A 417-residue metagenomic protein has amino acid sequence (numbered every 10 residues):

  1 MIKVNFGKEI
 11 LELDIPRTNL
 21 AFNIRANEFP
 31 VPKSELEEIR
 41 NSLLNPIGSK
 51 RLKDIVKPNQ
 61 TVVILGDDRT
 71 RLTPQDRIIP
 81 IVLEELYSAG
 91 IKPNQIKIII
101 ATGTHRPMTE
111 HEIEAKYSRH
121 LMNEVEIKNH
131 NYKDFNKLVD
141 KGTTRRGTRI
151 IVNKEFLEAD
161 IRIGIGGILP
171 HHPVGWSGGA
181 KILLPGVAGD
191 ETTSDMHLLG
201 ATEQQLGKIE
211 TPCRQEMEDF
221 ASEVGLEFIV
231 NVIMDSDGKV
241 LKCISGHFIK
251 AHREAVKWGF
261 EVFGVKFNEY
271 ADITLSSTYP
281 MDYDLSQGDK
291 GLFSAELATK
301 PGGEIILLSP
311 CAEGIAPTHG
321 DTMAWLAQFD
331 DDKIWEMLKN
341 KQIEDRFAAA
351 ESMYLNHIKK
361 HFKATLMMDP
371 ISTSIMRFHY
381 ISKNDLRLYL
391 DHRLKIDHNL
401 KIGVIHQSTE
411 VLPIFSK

Functional and structural regions predicted by a protein language model:
M1-S42: N-terminal amphipathic/basic leader segments beginning at the initiator methionine
I47-V63, S88-N94, V265-D272, T299-K300 (+1 more regions): Glycine-rich phosphate/diphosphate-binding loops that line cofactor/substrate pockets in enzymes
T61-L72, K97-G103, T274-S277: Short glycine-rich or small-residue beta-strand-to-loop segments that form or flank ligand, phosphate, metal/Fe-S
R71-I91, G288-T299: Histidine-anchored nucleotide/phosphate-binding helix
Y87, D289-K417: C-terminal non-catalytic interaction/assembly regions of soluble proteins
M108-W176: An acidic, phosphate/nucleotide-engaging active-site surface
R145-K208, M217: Divalent-metal (Mg2+/Mn2+/Ca2+)-assisted nucleotide/phosphate chemistry catalytic cores
G207-M281: Membrane-embedded hairpin module used as a gating/binding unit in multi-pass transport and secretion proteins
